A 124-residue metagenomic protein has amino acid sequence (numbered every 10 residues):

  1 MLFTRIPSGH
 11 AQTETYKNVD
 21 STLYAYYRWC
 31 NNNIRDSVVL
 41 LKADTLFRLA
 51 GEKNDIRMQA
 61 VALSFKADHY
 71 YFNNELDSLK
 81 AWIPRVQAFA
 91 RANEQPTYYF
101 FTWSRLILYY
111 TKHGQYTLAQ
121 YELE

Functional and structural regions predicted by a protein language model:
M1-R5: Bacterial N-terminal signal peptides
S8-E124: A "functional boundary" signal
